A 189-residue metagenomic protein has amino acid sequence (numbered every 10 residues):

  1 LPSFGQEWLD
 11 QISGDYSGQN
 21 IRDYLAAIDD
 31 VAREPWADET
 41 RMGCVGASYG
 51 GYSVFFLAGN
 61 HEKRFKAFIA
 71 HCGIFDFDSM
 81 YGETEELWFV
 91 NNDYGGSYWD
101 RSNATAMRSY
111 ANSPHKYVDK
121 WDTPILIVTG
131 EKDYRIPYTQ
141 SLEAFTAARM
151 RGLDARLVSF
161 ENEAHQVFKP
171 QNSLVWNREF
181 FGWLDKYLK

Functional and structural regions predicted by a protein language model:
L1-K189: Active-site-proximal cap/loop segments of hydrolase catalytic domains
